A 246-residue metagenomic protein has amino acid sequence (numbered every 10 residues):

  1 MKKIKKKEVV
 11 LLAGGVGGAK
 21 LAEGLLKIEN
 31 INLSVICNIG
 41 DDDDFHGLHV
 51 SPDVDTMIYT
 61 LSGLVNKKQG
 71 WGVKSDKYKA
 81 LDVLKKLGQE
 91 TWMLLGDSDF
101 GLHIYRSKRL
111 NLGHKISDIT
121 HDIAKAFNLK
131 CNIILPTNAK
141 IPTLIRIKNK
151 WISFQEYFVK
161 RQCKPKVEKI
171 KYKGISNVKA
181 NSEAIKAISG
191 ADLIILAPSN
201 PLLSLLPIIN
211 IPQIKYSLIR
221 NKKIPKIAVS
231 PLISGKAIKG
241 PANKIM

Functional and structural regions predicted by a protein language model:
I4-V9: Extreme N-terminal starter segment of soluble prokaryotic enzymes
V10-L12, I195-A197, I227-V229: Structural motif
G17-A22, L203-P207: Short glycine/serine/threonine-rich phosphate/pyrophosphate-binding segments that cradle anionic phosphate groups
N30-I31, R220-K226: A short helix->loop->beta-strand "cap" motif at the edges of active sites that frequently abuts
N38-Y172: Electropositive, gly/pro-rich neighborhoods at or near active sites that engage anionic ligands
E168-A187, N210: Active-site glycine-rich loop that binds ribose-phosphate moieties when present
A191: An anion/phosphate-binding loop that grips the pyrophosphate of nucleotide cofactors and donors
I208-K215: Charged helix-capping and loop-helix junction motifs
